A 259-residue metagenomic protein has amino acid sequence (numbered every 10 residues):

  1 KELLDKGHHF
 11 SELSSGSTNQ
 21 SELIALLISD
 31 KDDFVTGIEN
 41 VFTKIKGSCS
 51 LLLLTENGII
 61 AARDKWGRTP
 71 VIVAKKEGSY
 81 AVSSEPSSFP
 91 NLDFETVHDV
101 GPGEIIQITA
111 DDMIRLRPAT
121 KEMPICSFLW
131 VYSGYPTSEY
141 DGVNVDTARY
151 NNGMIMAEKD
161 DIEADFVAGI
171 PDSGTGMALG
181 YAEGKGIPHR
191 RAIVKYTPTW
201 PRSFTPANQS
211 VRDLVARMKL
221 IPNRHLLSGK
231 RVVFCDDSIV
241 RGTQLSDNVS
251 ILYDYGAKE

Functional and structural regions predicted by a protein language model:
K1, V167, G174-Y181, K185 (+3 more regions): Extended, hydrophobic alpha-helical segments in both membrane/secreted and soluble proteins
E2-G101, Q107-A164, I170: Conserved short alpha-helical segments that host acidic/polar catalytic motifs at enzyme active sites
S15, V143, T147, A207 (+2 more regions): Alpha-helix capping and helix-loop boundary segments enriched in small/acidic/polar residues
T55, S228, D236: A cytosolic small-molecule/anion-sensing beta-strand core signal
R68-T69, F89-P90, I114, G174-A178 (+2 more regions): Flexible loop/turn segments at secondary-structure boundaries
D165, K258: Short acidic/polar active-site loop segments enriched in Thr and Asp
G186-V233, G242-S246: Short, glycine/charge-rich flexible loops or terminal/linker lids adjacent to PRPP-binding catalytic cores
